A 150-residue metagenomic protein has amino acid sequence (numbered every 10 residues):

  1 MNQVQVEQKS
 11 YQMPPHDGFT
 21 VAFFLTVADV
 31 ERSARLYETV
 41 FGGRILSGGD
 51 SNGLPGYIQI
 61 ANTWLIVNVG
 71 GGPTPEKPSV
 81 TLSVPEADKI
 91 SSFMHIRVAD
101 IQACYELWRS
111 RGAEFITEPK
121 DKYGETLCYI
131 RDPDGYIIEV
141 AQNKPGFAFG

Functional and structural regions predicted by a protein language model:
N2-A22, R44-I96, Y105-R131, N143-G150: Vicinal oxygen chelate
T26, R32-R35, F41, S47-G49: Short, contiguous, helix-prone interaction/anchoring segments in small proteins
S33, Y37-E38, W108, G135: Conserved active-site tyrosine of GNAT-family acetyltransferases
A103, Y136: Conserved Rossmann-like nucleotide-cofactor binding loop
E139-A141: Short C-terminal beta-strand
